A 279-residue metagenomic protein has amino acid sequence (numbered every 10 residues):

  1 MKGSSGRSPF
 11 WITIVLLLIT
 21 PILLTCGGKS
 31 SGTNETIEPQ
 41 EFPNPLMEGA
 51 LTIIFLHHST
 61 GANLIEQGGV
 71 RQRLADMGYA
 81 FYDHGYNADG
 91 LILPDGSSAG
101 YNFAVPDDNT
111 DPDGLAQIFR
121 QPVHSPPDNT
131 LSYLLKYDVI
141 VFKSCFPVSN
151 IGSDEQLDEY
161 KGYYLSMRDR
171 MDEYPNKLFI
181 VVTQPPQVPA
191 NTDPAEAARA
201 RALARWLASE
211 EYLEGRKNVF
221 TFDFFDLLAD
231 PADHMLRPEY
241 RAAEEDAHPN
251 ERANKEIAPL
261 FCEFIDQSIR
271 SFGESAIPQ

Functional and structural regions predicted by a protein language model:
K2-T13: Bacterial N-terminal signal peptides that target proteins for export
I22-T25: C-terminal motif of bacterial Sec signal peptides marking the signal peptidase cleavage site
G27-K29: Bacterial signal peptide processing site
S31-F81, D266-Q279: N-terminal module-boundary/linker segments of secreted carbohydrate-active enzymes
T52-L56, N63, F81-G85, D138-S144 (+2 more regions): Structural recognition of the beta-strand scaffold that forms the well-ordered cores of secreted hydrolase catalytic
A62-N63, G69-D154: Conserved SGNH/GDSL esterase-like catalytic core that processes O-acyl groups on lipids and polysaccharides
C145-V148, R170-L203: Active-site segments of SGNH/GDSL-like serine hydrolases that catalyze O-acetyl group transfer/hydrolysis on lipids
Q187-Q279: Catalytic His-Asp segment of secreted/periplasmic serine-dependent ester chemistry enzymes
